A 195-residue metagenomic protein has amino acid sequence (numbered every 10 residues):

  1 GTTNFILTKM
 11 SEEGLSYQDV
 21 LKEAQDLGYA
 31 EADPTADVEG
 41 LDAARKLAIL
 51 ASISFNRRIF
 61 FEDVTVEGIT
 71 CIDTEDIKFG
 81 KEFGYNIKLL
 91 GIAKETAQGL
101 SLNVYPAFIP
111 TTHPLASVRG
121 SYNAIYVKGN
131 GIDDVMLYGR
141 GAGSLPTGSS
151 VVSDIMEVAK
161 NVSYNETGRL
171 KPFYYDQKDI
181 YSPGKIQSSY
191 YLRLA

Functional and structural regions predicted by a protein language model:
T3-F5: Active-site-proximal cofactor/substrate-binding loop regions of enzyme domains
L7-S11, S149: Short acidic, glycine/serine/threonine-rich loops at helix termini
K9-M10, V20-S117, Y122-A124, G143: Substrate-binding/catalytic subdomain of NAD(P)-dependent oxidoreductase enzymes
L15-D19: Short, charged, surface-exposed loops that flank catalytic or proteolytic processing sites
G99, Y122-A124, I132, Q187-Y191: Active-site lining segments that contact anionic ligands and/or coordinate catalytic metals
D133-V135, G139-L145: Glycine-rich phosphate/pyrophosphate-binding beta-alpha loops
S150, I155-A195: A conserved regulatory-domain signal marking ACT and ACT-like small-molecule sensing domains and adjacent regulatory
